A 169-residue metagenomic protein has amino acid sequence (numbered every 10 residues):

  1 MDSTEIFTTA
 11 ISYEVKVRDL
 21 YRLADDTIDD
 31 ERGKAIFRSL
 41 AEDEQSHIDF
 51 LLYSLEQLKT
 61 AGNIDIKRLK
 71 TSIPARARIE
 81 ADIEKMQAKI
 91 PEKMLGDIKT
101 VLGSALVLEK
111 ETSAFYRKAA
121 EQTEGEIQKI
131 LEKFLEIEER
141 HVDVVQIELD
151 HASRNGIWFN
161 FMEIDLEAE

Functional and structural regions predicted by a protein language model:
M1-E169: Non-heme di-metal
